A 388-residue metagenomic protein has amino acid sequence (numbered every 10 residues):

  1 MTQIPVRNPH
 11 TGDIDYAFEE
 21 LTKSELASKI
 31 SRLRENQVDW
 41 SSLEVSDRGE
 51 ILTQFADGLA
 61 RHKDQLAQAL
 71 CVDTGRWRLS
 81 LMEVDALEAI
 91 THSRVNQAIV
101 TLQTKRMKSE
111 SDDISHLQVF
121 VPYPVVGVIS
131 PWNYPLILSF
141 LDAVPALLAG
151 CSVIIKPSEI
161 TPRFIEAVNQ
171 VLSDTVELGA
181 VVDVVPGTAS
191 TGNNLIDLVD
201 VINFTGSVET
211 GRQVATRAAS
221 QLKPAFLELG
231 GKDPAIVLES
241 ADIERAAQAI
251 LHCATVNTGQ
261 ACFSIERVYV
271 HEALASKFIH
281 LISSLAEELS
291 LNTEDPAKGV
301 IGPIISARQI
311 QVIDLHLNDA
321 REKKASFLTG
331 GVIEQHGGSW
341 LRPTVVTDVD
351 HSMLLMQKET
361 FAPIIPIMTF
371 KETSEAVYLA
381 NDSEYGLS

Functional and structural regions predicted by a protein language model:
M1-I114, E288: N-terminal Rossmann-like NAD(P)+-binding subdomain of aldehyde/semialdehyde dehydrogenases
T2-I4, I265, L387: Short loop/turn microsegments at loop-to-beta-strand junctions
G12, R48, L70, G150 (+8 more regions): Residue-level signal for inorganic ion chemistry
I14-L21, N36-S42, V128, I236-V237 (+4 more regions): Short, well-ordered beta-strand elements within core beta-sheets of diverse protein domains
D15, E209-D350, E372-T373, L379: ALDH superfamily catalytic-core signature
E25, S190-N194, E375: Short acidic active-site motifs
R34-Q37, S41, A56-K63, A67 (+15 more regions): Structural signal for hydrophobic packing residues in well-ordered secondary-structure cores of soluble enzyme domains
K105-R245, F370: Rossmann-like NAD(P) dinucleotide-binding subdomain of oxidoreductase/dehydrogenase enzymes
